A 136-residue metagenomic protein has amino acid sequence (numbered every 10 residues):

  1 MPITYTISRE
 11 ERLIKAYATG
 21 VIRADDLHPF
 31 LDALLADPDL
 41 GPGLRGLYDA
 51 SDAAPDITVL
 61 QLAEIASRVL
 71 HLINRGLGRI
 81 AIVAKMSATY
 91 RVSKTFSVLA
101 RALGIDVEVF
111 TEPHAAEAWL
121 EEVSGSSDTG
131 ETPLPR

Functional and structural regions predicted by a protein language model:
M1-R136: Amphipathic, Lys/Arg-enriched alpha-helical "gate/interface" segment within cytosolic domains that mediates
